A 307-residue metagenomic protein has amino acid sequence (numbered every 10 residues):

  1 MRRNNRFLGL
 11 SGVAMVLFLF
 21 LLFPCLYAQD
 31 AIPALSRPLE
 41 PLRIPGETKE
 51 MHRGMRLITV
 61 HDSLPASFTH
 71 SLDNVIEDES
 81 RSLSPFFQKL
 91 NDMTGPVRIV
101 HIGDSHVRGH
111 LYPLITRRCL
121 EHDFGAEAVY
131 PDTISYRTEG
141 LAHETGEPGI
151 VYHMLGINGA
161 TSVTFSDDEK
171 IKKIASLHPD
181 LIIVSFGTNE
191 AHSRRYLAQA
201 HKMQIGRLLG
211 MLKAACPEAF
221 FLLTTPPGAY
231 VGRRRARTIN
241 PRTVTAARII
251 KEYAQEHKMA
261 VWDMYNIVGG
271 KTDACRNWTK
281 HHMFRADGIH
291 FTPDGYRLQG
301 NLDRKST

Functional and structural regions predicted by a protein language model:
M1-L39: Bacterial Sec-dependent N-terminal signal peptides
D30, P226-S306: Catalytic His-Asp segment of secreted/periplasmic serine-dependent ester chemistry enzymes
A31, S63, S71-V75, E79 (+1 more regions): Coil residues (strongly favoring Ser/Thr
P38, L42-E47, H52-R56, V60-T69: Eukaryotic extended interaction platforms
E79-F86, R108, Y112, T116 (+8 more regions): Stable alpha-helical elements in mature extracytoplasmic
D92-V97: A short, charged/proline- and glycine-enriched loop that marks the coil->beta-strand transition at the N-terminal
R98-H101, H106-M203, R207, A214: Conserved SGNH/GDSL esterase-like catalytic core that processes O-acyl groups on lipids and polysaccharides
F165, D180-I182, A191-Q255, A274 (+1 more regions): Catalytic cores of extracellular degradative/oxidative enzymes
